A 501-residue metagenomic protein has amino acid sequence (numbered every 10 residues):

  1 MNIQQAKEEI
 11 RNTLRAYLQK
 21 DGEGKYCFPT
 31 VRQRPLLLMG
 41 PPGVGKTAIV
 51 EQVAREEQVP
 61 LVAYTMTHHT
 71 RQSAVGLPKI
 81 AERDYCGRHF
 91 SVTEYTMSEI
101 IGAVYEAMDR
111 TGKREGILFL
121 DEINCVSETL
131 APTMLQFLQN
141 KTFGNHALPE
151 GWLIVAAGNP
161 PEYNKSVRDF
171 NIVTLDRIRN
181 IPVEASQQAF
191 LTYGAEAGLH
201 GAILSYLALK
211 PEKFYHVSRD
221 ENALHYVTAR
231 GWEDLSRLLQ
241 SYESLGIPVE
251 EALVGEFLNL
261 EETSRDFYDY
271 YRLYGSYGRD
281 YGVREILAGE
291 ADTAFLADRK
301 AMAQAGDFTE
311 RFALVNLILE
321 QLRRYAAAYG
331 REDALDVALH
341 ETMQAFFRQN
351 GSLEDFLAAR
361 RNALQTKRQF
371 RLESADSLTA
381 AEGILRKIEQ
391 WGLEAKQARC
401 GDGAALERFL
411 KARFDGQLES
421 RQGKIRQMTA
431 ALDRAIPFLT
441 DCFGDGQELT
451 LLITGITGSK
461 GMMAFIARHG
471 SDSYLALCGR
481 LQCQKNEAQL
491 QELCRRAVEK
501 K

Functional and structural regions predicted by a protein language model:
M1-E212, V217-D220: AAA+ P-loop NTPase catalytic core and its hallmark functional loops
N2, A6, L36, N171 (+6 more regions): General structural signal for secondary-structure boundaries
Q5, E9, E99, A103 (+12 more regions): Exposed alpha-helical structural elements
S98, P149, N171, H200 (+5 more regions): Alpha-helix initiation/capping motif
E196-A358: Alpha-helical lid/collar subdomain of P-loop NTPases
A301-K501: Terminal-proximal interaction/regulatory segments of ATP-powered molecular machines
